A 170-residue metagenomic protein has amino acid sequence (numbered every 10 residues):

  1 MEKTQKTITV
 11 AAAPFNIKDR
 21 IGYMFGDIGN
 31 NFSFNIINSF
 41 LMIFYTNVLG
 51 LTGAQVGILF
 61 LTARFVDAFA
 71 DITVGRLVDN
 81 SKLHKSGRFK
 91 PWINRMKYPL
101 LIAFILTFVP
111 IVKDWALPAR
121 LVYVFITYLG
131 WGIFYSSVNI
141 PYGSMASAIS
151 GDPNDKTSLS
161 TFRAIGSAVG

Functional and structural regions predicted by a protein language model:
E2-G170: Membrane-embedded alpha-helical bundles of multi-pass transporters/translocases, especially carrier/permease families
